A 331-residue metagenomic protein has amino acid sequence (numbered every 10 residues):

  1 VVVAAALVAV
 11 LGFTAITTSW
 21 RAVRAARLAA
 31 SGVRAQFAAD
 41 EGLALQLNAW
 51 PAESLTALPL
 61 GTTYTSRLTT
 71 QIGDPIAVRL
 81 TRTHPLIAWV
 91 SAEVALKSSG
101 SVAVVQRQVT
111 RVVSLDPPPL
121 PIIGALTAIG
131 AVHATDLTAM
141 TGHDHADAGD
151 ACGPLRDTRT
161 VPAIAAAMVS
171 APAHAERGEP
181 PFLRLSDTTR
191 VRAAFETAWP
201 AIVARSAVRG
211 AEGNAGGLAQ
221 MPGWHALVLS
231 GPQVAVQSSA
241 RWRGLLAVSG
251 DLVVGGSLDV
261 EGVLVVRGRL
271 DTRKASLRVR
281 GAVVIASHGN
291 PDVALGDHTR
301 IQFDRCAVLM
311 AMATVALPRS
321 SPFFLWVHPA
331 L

Functional and structural regions predicted by a protein language model:
V1-V3, M310-F324: N-terminal segment of the canonical double-stranded RNA-binding domain
V3-A38: Aliphatic-rich helix starts adjacent to a transmembrane/signal segment
A9, A22, Q46-A49, E53 (+2 more regions): Generic hydrophobic alpha-helical segments
F13, Q36-F37, A44, G124 (+2 more regions): Active-site-proximal helix/loop capping residues that flank conserved catalytic or ligand/cofactor
T18, A22, A38-L45, A49 (+4 more regions): Short alpha-helical scaffold segments that flank and stabilize functional sites
V33, F37, E41-S91, P180 (+4 more regions): Low-complexity, Gly/Pro-rich coil/beta segments used as flexible assembly/activation regions
T81-V208, A219-A311, F323-L331: Short, ordered "entry" segments at domain starts
